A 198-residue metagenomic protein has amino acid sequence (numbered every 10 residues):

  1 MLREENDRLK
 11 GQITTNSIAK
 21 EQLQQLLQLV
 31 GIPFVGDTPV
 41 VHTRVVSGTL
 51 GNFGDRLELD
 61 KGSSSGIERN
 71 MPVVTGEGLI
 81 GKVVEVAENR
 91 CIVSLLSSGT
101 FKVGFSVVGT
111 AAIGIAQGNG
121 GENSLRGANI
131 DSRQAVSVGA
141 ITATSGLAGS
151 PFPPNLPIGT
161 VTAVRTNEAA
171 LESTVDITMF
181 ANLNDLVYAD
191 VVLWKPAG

Functional and structural regions predicted by a protein language model:
T14-I18, Q24-G198: A secondary-structure micro-motif
